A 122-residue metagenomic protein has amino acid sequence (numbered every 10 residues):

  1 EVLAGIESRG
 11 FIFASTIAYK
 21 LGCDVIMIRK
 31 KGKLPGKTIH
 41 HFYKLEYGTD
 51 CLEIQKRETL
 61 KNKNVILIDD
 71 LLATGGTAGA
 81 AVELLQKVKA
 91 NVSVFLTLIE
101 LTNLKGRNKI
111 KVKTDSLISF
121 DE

Functional and structural regions predicted by a protein language model:
E1, K63, S93: Conserved acidic residues
E1-E7: Short glycine-rich phosphate-binding loop at a beta-alpha junction
L3, V25, F95: Residue-level signature of catalytic and energy-coupling elements of molecular machines, predominantly ATP/GTP-dependent
G5, L67-I68: Generic enzyme active-site microenvironment
I12-L21, V82: Short Gly/Thr/Asp-enriched flexible loops that form oxyanion-binding sites at enzyme active sites
C23-V65: Short, glycine/charge-rich flexible loops or terminal/linker lids adjacent to PRPP-binding catalytic cores
D70, G75: Conserved G/P- and acidic residue-centered "switch" motifs that form tight phosphate/ATP-binding loops in soluble
G79-E122: PRPP-dependent phosphoribosyltransferase catalytic core
